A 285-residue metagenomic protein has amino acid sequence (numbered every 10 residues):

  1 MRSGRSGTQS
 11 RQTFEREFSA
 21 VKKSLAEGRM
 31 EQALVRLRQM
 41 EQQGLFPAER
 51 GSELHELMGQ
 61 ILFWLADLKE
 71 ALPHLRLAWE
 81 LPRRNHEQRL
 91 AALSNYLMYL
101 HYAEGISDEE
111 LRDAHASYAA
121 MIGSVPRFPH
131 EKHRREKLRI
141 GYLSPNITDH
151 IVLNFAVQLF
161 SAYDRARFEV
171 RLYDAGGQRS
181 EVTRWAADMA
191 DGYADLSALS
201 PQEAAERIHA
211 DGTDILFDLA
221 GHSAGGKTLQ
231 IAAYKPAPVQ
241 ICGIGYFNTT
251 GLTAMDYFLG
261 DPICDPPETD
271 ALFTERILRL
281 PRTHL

Functional and structural regions predicted by a protein language model:
M1-L285: Alpha-helical solenoid repeat scaffolds of the TPR/TPR-like class and their adjacent stem/linker regions that mediate
